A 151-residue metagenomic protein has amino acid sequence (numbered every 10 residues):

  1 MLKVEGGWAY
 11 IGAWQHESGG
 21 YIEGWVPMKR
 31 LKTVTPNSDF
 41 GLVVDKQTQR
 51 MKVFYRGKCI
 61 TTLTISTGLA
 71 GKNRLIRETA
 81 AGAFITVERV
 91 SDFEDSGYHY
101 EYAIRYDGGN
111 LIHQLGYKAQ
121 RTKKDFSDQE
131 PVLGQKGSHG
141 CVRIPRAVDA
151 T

Functional and structural regions predicted by a protein language model:
M1-P27: SH3/SH3-like beta-barrel superfamily modules
G7, I22, S38-F40, Q47-Q49 (+5 more regions): Envelope-exposed proteins and targeting segments
W14-E17, M28-R30, E101-N110: Short solvent-exposed strand/turn elements
E17, T48-M51, C59-I60, G68-K72 (+4 more regions): Solvent-exposed loop/turn segments at secondary-structure junctions within structured extracellular/periplasmic domains
E23-L31, E78-A83: Short, basic/low-complexity N-terminal boundary segments at the transition from targeting/disordered tails
V26-K72: A structural motif detector for short, solvent-exposed N-terminal "entry" segments of globular domains
N37, R77-T79, F93-T151: Exported/periplasmic cell-wall-interacting domains
L42-D45, K52-F54, T61-L63, I85-V87 (+3 more regions): Structural recognition of the beta-strand scaffold that forms the well-ordered cores of secreted hydrolase catalytic
